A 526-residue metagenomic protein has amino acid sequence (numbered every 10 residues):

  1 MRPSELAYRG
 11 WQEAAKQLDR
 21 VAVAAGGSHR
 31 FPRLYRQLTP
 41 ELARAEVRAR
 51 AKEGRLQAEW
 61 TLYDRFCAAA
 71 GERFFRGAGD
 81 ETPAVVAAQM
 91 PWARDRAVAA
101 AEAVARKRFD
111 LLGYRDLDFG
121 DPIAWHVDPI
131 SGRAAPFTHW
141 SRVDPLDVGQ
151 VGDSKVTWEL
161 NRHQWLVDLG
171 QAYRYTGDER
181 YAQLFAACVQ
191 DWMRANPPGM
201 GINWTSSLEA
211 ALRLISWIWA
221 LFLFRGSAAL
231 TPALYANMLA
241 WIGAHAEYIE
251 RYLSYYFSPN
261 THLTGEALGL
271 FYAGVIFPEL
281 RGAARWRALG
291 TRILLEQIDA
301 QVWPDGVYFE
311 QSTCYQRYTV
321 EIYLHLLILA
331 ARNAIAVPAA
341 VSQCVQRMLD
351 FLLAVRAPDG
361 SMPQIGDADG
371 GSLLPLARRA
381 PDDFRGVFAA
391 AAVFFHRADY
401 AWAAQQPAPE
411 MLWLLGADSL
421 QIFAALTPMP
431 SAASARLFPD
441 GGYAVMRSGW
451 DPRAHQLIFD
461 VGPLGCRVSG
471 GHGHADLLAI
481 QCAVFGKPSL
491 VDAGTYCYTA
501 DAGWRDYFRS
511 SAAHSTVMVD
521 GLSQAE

Functional and structural regions predicted by a protein language model:
M1-A14: Boundary detector for helix-to-coil junctions that initiate low-complexity/charged tails
V21-V148, K155-E159: Extended, charge-enriched "interface" segments that sit outside catalytic cores
Y114, H126-I130, L146, Y252 (+6 more regions): Structured loops at beta-to-helix junctions and adjacent beta-edge loops in soluble globular domains
P122, S131-Q346, D350-M362, D369: Aromatic-lined, polymer-binding surfaces characteristic of secreted/periplasmic polysaccharide-degrading enzymes
H163, A211, L268, A444 (+2 more regions): Residue-level detector of short, conserved catalytic/binding motifs and their immediate flanks
G199-W204, R467-G470, W504: Catalytic micro-motifs at enzyme active sites that drive phosphoryl/nucleotidyl and oxygen chemistry
W303, V307, Q311-L490: Carbohydrate-active enzyme catalytic cores, enriched for enzymes that act on polyanionic acidic polysaccharides
A475-E526: Active-site rim segments in enzyme catalytic domains, especially the processed small/beta chain of N-terminal
